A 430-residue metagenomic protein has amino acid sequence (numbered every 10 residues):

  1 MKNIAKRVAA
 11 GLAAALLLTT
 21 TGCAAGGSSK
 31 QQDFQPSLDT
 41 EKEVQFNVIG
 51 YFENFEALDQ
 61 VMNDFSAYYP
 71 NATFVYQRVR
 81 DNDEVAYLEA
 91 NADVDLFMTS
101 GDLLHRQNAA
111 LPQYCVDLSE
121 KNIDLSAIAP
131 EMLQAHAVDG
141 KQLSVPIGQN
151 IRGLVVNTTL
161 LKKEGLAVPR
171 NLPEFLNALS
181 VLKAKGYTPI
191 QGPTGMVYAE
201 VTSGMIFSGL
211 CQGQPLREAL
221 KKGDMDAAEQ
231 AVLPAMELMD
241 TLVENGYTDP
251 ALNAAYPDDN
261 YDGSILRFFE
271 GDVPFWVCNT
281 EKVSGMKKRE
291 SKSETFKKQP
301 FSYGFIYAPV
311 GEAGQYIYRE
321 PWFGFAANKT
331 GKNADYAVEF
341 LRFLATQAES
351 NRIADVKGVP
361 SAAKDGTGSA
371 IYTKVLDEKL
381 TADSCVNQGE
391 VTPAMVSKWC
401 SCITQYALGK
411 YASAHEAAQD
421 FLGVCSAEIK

Functional and structural regions predicted by a protein language model:
N3, A9-A14, T20-H105, E312 (+3 more regions): Conserved N-terminal structural module of periplasmic/extracytoplasmic solute-binding proteins
D64-I128, T159-E164, R170, L266-R267 (+2 more regions): Extracytoplasmic "Venus flytrap"/periplasmic binding protein-like
A67, T73, E290-D355: Extracytoplasmic/periplasmic substrate-recognition and gating elements
Y87-L88, V94-D95, L125-L160, T188-T194 (+3 more regions): A structural signal for short loop-to-beta-strand junctions that line the ligand-binding cleft of periplasmic/secreted
G101-R152, L176, P300-I306: Hinge/lid segment of periplasmic solute-binding proteins
N108-L111, M132-P169, P193-K221, R319-N328 (+2 more regions): Periplasmic solute-binding protein
K162, S350-N351, T367-A370, E378-K430: Conserved C-terminal helix/tail region of periplasmic/extracytoplasmic solute-binding proteins
V181, K222-Y256: Glycine-centered hinge/linker elements that transmit conformational signals in sensory and ligand-binding systems
